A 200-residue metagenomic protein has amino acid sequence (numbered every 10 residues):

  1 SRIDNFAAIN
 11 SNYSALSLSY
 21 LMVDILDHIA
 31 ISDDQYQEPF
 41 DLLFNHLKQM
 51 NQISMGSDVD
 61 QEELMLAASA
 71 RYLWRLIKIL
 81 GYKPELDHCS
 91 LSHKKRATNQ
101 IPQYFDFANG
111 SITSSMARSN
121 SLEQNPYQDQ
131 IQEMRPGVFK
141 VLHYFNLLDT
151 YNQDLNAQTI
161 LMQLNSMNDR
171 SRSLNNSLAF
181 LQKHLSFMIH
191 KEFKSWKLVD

Functional and structural regions predicted by a protein language model:
S1-D200: Non-catalytic alpha-helical scaffolds and adjoining flexible linkers that form interface surfaces for assembly
